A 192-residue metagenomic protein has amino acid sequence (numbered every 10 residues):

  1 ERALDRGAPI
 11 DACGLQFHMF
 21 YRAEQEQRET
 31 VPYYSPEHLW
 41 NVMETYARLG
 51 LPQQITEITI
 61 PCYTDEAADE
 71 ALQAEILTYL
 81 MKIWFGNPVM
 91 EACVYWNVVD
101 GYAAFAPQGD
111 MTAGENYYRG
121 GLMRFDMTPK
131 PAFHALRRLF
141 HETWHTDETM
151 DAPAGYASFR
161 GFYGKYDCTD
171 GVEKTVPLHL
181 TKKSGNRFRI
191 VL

Functional and structural regions predicted by a protein language model:
E1-G14, L72, A103-P107: Substrate-binding cleft/loops of secretory-pathway carbohydrate-active enzymes
D5-G7, F20, V31: Extended low-complexity acidic/polar segments
R6-A12, Q16, V42-T59: Aromatic-lined glycan-binding groove of carbohydrate-active enzymes
L15-F20, I58-P61, W96-V98: Active-site beta-loop-alpha junctions enriched in small/polar residues
Y21-Q25: Gram-negative outer-membrane beta-barrel proteins
E26-P52, Y63-D167, T175-V191: Aromatic-rich peripheral "rim/lid" segments of glycoside hydrolase catalytic domains that contact and position glycan
